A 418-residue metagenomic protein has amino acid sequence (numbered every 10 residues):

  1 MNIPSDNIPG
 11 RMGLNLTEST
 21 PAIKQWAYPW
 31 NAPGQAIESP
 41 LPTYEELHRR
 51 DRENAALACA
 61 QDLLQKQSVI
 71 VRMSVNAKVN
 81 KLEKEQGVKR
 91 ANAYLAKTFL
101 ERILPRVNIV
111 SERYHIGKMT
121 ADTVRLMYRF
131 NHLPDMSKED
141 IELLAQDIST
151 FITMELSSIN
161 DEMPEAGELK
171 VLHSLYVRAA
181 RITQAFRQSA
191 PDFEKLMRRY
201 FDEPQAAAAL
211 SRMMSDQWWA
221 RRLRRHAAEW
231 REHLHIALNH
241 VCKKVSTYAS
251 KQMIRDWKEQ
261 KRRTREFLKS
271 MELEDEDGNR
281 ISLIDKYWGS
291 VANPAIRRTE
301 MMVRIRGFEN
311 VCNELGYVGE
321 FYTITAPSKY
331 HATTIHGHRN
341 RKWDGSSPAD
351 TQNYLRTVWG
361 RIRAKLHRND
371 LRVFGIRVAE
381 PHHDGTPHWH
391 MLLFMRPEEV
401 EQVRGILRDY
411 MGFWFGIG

Functional and structural regions predicted by a protein language model:
M1-T386, F394-G418: Positively charged, glycine-rich low-complexity segments
